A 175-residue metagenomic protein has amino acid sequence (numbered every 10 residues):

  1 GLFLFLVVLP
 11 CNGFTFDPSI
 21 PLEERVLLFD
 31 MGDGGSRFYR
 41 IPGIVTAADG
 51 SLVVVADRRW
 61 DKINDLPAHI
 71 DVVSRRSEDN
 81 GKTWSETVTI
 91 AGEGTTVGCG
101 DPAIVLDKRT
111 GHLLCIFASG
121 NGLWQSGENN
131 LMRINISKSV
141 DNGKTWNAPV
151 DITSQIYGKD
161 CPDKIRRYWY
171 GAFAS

Functional and structural regions predicted by a protein language model:
G1-P10: Bacterial N-terminal signal peptides
L9, G13-S175: Asp-box/BNR beta-propeller blade signature and adjacent active/binding-site loops in extracellular glycan-interacting
